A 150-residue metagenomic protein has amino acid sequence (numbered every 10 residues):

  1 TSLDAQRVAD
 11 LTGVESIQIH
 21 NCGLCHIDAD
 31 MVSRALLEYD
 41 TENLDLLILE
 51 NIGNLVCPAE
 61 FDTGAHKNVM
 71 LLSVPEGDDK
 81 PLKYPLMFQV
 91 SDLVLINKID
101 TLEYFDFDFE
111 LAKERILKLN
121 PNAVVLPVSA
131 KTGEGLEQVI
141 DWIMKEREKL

Functional and structural regions predicted by a protein language model:
T1-H66, F88, R147: Nucleotide-state-sensitive switch-loop elements of NTP-binding domains
T1-S2, L24, G53-N54, P75-D79 (+2 more regions): Conserved nucleotide-binding/hydrolysis micro-motifs of P-loop NTPases
A5, V56-D62, D79-L82, Y104-D108: Conserved ATPase-coupling elements of RecA-like P-loop NTPase cores
D30-M31, T63, L82, L86 (+2 more regions): Generic recognition of short, well-ordered alpha-helical segments
P58-E76, K83-I96: Inter-motif core of Ras-like GTPase G domains
T101-L150: Canonical P-loop GTPase G-domain recognition
